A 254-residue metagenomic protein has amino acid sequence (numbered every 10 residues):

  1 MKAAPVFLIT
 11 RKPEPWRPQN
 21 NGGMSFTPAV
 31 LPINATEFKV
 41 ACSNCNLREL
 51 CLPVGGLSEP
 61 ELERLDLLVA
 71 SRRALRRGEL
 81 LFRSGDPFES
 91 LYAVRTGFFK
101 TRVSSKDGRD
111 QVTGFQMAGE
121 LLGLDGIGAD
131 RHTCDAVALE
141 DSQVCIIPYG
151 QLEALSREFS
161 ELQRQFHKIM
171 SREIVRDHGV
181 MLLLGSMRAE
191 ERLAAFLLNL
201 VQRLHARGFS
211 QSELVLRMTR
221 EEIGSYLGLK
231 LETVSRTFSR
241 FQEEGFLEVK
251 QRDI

Functional and structural regions predicted by a protein language model:
G22-R77, L121-L122, G126-G128: Cyclic nucleotide-binding regulatory module and flanking cytosolic helices
G78, E89-R102, A118-G119: Glycine- and acidic-residue-biased ligand/ion/polar-headgroup-sensing regions
L80-D86: Short phosphate-coordinating micro-motif centered on Lys-Gly-acidic
V112-G179: Cyclic-nucleotide recognition modules
R157-K230: Polybasic "coupling" helices that flank or enter modular domains
R240-F241: Basic amphipathic alpha-helical segments that dock to polyanions
G245: Glycine-centered, phosphate/nucleic-acid-interacting loop/turn motifs that mediate DNA/RNA or nucleotide
K250-I254: Short, Lys/Arg-rich nucleic-acid/phosphate-binding segment
